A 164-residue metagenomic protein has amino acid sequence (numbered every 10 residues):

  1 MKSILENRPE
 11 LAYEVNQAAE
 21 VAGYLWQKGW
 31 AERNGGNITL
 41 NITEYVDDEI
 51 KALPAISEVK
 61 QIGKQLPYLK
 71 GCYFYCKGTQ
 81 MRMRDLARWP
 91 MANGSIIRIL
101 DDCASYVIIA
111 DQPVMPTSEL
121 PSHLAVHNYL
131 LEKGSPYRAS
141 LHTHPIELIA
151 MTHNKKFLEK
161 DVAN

Functional and structural regions predicted by a protein language model:
M1-N164: Glycine-rich flexible loops
